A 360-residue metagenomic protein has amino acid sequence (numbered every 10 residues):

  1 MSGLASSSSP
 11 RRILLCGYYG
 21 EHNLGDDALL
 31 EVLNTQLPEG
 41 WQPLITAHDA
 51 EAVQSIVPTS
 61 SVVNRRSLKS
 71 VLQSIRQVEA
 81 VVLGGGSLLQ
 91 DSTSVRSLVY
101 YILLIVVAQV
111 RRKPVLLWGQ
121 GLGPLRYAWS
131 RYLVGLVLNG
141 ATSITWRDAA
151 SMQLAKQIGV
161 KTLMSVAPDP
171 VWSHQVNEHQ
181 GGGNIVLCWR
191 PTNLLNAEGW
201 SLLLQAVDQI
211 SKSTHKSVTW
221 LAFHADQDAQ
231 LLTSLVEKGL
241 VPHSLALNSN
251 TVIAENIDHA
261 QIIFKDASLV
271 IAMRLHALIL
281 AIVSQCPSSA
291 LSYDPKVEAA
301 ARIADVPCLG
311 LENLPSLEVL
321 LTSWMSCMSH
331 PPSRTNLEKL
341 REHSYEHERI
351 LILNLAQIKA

Functional and structural regions predicted by a protein language model:
M1-A360: Active-site anion-handling motifs in enzyme catalytic cores
